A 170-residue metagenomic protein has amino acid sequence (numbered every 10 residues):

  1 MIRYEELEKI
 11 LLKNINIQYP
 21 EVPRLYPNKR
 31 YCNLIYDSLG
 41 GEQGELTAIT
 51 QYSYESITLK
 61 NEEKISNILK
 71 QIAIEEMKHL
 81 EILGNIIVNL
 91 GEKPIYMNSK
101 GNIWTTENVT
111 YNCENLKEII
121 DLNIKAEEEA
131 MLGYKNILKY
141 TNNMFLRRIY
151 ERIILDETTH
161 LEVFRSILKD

Functional and structural regions predicted by a protein language model:
M1-D170: Non-heme di-metal
